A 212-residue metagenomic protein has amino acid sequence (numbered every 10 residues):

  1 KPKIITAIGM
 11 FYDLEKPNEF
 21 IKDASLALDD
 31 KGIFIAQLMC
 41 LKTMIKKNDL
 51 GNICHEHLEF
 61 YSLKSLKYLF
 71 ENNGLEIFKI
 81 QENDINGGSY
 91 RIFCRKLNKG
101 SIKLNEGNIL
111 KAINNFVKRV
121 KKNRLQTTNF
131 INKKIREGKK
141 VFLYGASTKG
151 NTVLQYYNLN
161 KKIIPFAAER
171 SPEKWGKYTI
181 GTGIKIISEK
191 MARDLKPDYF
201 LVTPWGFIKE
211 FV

Functional and structural regions predicted by a protein language model:
K3-A7: A conserved beta-strand element that flanks and buttresses the S-adenosyl-L-methionine
M10: Hydrophobic adenine-recognition pocket in adenosine-nucleotide-binding enzymes
E15, D29, R136: Short conserved AdoMet
N18-I35: A short glycine-rich, Lys/Arg-flanked "PGG" loop and its adjoining helix->strand segment in the class I
A36-E59, L63-S65: Short, glycine-/aromatic-enriched active-site segment of Class I SAM-dependent methyltransferases
L75-N86: Conserved S-adenosyl-L-methionine
G87-I92: Short hydrophobic/aromatic beta-strand or adjacent loop that forms the aromatic wall/cage of a ligand/substrate-binding
F93-V212: Hydrophobic, well-ordered beta-alpha structural blocks that scaffold small-molecule cofactor pockets
